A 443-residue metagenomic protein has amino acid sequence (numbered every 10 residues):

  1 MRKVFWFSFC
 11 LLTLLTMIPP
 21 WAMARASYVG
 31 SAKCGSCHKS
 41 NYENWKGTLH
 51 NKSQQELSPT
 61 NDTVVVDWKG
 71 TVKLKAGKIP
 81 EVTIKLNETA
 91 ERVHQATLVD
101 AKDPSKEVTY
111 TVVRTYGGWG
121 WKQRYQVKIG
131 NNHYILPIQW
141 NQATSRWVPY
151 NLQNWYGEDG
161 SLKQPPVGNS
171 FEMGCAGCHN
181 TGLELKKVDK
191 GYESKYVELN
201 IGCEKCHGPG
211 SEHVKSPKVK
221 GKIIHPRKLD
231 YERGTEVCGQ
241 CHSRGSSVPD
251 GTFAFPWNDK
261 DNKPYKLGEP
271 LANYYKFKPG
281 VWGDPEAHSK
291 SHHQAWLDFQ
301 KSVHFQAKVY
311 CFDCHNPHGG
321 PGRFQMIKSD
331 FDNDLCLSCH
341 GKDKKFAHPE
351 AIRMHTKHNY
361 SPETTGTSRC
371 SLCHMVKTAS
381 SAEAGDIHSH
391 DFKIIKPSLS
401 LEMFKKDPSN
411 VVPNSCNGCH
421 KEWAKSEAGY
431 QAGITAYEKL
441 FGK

Functional and structural regions predicted by a protein language model:
M1-V4: Positively charged n-region of N-terminal signal peptides that target proteins for export
S8-M17: Bacterial N-terminal signal peptides
I18-R25: Sec/Tat signal peptide C-region and signal peptidase I cleavage site
R25-S36, V411: Local sequence-structure signature of Cys/Sec-based thiol-disulfide redox active-site neighborhoods
A32-G35, A176, G239, N417: Extracellular secreted precursors and ectodomains with disulfide-bonded cysteine-rich loops/domains
S40-I129, I135-P137, P149-L152, G160 (+1 more regions): Primarily the internal scaffold of c-type cytochrome electron-transfer domains, especially repeated/multiheme c-type
S145-G182: Well-ordered mid-protein domain cores that form the structural environment of catalytic cofactors
